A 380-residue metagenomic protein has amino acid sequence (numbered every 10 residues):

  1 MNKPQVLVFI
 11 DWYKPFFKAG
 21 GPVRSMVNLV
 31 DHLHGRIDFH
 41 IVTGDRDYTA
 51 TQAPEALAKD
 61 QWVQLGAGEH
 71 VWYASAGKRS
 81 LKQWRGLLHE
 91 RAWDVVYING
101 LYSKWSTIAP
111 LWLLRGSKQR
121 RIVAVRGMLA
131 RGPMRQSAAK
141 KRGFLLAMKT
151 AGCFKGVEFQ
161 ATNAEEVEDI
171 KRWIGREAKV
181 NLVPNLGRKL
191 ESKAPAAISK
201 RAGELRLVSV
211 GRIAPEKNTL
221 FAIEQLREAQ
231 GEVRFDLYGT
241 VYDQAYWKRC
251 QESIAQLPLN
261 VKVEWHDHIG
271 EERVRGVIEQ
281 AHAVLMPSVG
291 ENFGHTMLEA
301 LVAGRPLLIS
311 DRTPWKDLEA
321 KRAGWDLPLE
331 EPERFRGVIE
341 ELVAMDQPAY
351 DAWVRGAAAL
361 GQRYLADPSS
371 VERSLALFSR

Functional and structural regions predicted by a protein language model:
M1-V63, R91: N-terminal subdomain of nucleotide-sugar transferases
L7-V8, Q160, G187, E191 (+2 more regions): Conserved donor-binding/catalytic core segment of Leloir-type glycosyltransferases
G44-Y48, V210, R234-Q251, D267: Glycosyltransferase donor-sugar binding loop
H70, W247-E272: Nucleotide-activated donor-binding/catalytic signature segment of Leloir-type glycosyltransferases, i.e., the conserved
K141-F159: Membrane-proximal helix-turn-helix segments that form the acceptor-binding/catalytic region of lipid-linked
V289: Aromatic "clamp/platform" in nucleotide-sugar-dependent glycosyltransferases that forms part of the donor/acceptor
P306-S310: Short hydrophobic beta-strand element within catalytic cores of glycosyltransferases and related nucleotide-activated
W325-E333, E340-Q347: Conserved acidic donor-binding segment of nucleotide-sugar-dependent glycosyltransferases
